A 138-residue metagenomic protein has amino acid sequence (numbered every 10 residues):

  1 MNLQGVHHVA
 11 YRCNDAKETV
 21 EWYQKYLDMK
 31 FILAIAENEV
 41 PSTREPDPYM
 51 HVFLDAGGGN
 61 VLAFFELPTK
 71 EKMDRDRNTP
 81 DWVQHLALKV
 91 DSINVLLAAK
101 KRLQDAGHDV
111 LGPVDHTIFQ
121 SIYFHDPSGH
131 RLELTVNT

Functional and structural regions predicted by a protein language model:
M1-E18, I35, H85-L88: N-terminal beta-strand motif that seeds the catalytic metal site of vicinal oxygen chelate
M1-L3, D76-D81: Short, flexible turn/loop "capping" segments at secondary-structure junctions
H7, Y49, I118-Q120: Short loop/turn microsegments at loop-to-beta-strand junctions
R12-V61: Core segments of cupin and vicinal oxygen chelate
E18-T19, N94-A98: Short, conserved charged micro-motifs
E21-K25, A99-Q104: Short amphipathic alpha-helices in soluble, non-transmembrane regions that often serve as interface/regulatory elements
Y49-T79: A glycine-rich, hydrophobic loop/mini-helix early in the fold
K100-T138: Vicinal oxygen chelate
